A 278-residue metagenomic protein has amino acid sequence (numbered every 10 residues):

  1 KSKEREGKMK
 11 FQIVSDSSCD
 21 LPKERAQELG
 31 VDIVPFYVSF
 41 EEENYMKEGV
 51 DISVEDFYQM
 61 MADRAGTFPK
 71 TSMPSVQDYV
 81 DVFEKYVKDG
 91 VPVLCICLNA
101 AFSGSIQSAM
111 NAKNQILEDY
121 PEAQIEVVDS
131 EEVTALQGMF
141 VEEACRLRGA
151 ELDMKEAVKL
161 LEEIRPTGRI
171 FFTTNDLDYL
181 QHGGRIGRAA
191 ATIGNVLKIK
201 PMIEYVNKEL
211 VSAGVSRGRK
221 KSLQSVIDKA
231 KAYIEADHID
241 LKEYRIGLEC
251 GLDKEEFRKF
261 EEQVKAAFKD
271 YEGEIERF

Functional and structural regions predicted by a protein language model:
K1-K8: Short, Lys/Arg-enriched N-terminal segments with co-localized hydrophobic residues within the first ~10-30 amino acids
Q12, S18-A26, V31-D32, Y37 (+6 more regions): Mixed-charge interfacial surface used for oligomerization/domain docking and macromolecular partner engagement
Q12-S72: N-terminal glycine-rich anion-binding loop in soluble enzyme alpha/beta folds
Q59-V76, L210-S225: Acidic/glycine-enriched edge-of-secondary-structure segments
M60, V82-Y86, K229: CheY-like receiver
G66-Q77, C97-G104, E132: Short coil/turn segments at secondary-structure boundaries
D78-A109: N-terminal glycine-rich phosphate/adenylate-binding segment common to multiple enzyme folds
